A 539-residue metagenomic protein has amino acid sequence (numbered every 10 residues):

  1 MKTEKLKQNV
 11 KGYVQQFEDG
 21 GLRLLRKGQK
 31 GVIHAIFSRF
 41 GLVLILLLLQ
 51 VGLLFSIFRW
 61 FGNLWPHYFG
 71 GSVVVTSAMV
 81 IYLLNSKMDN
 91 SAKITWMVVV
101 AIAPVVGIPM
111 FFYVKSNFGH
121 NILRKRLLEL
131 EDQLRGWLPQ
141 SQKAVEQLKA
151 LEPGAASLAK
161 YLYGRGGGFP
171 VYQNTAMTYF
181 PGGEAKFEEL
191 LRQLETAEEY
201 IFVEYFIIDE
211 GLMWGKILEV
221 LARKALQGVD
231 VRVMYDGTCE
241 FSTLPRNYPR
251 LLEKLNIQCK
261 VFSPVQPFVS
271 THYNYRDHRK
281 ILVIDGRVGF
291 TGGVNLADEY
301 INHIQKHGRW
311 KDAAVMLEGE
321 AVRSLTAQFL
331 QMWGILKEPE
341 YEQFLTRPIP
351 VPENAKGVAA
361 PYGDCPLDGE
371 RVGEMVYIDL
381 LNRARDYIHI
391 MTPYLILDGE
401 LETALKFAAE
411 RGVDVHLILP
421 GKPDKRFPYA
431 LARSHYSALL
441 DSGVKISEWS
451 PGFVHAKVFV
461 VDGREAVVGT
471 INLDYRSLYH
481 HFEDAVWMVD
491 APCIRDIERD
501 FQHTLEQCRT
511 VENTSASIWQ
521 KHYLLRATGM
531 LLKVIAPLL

Functional and structural regions predicted by a protein language model:
M1-M375, D379, R383, P423 (+6 more regions): N-terminal localization/anchoring segments of enzymes in phospholipid and broader phosphate metabolism
F206, P393-Y394, P428: Glycine- and other small-residue-rich loops at beta-strand/loop junctions that grip anionic moieties
M391-T392, L419, W449, V468-G469: Thr-Gly-centered strand-to-loop micro-motif
Y394-H416, P420, K425: Helical hairpin unit composed of two closely spaced alpha helices linked by a short loop
T403, Y429-R433: Short glycine/threonine-rich loop-to-helix capping motif typified by GTGT followed within a few residues by an Asp-Pro
K445: Surface segments flanking catalytic/ligand-binding clefts of nucleic-acid enzymes
K457: Catalytic-core elements of nucleic-acid end-processing and repair enzymes
